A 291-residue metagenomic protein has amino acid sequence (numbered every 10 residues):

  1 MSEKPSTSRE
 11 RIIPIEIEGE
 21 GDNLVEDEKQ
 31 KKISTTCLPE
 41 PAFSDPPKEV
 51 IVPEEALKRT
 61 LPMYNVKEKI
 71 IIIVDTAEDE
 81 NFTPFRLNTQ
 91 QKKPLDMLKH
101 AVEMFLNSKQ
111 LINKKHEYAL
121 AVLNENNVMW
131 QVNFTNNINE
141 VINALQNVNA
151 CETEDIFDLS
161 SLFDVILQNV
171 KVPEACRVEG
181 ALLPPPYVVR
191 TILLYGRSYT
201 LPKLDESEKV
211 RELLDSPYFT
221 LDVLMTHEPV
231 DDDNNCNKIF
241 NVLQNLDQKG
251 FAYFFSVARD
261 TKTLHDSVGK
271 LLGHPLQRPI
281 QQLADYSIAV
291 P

Functional and structural regions predicted by a protein language model:
S2-I72, T76-Q91: Acidic, polar low-complexity linker/tail segments
E55-T60, Q91, E103-S108, I166-A181 (+3 more regions): Eukaryotic intrinsically disordered and solvent-exposed regulatory patches
L61-N137, V141: Von Willebrand factor
V66-I72, T76, K114-A119, P185-I192 (+4 more regions): Core residues of folded domains in eukaryotic genome-function proteins
K69-D75, M97-M104, E140-N143, D158-N169 (+5 more regions): Acidic, Ser/Thr-rich intrinsically disordered and amphipathic helical segments
E78-F82, N107-S108, N127-Q131, Y199-L204 (+2 more regions): Eukaryotic short linear interaction motifs
N127-V189, Y199-L201: Von Willebrand factor
S207-P291: Eukaryote-biased recognition of electropositive, low-complexity segments and basic polyanion/acidic-motif-binding
